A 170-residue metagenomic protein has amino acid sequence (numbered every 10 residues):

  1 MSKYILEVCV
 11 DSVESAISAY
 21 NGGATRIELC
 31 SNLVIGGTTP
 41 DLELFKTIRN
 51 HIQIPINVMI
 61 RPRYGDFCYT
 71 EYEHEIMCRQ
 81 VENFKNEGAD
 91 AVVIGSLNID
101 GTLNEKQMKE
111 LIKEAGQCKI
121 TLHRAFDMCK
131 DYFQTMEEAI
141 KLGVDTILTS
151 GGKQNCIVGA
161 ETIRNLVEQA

Functional and structural regions predicted by a protein language model:
M1-I27, N32-T39: N-terminal pre-domain/capping segments
S2-S12, I60-C78, T121-Y132: Active-site mouth loops of central-metabolism enzymes
Y4-V8, I27-L29, I48, I56-I60 (+3 more regions): Hydrophobic faces of well-ordered beta-strands that scaffold small-molecule active sites in alpha/beta enzyme cores
V13-I17, L33-I54, Y72-E75, S96-G116 (+2 more regions): Active-site-adjacent beta->alpha loops and helix N-cap segments on the catalytic face of soluble alpha/beta enzymes
N21-I27, I52-P55, G88-A91, E114-C118 (+2 more regions): Glycine-enriched alpha-helix->loop->beta-strand junction motifs that scaffold or abut catalytic
T25-T38, N83-I99, V144-I157: Glycine-rich phosphate-binding active-site loops on the catalytic face of alpha/beta enzymes
C129, M136, I140, L148: Glycine-/Pro-rich loop/turn segments that contact NAD(P) or position catalytic residues in Rossmann-like domains
